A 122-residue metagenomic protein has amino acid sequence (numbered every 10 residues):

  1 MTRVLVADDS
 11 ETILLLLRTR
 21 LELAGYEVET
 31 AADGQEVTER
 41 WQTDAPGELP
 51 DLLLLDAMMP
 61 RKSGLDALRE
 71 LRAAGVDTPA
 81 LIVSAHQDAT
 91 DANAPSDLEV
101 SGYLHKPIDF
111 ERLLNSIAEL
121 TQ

Functional and structural regions predicted by a protein language model:
L15-L23: Charged docking surfaces used in two-component/phosphorelay signaling
G25-D33, R40: Short hydrophobic/Thr-rich beta-strand motif most characteristic of the beta2 strand and flanking loop of CheY-like
A32-E36, S63-D66: Acidic catalytic/metal-coordinating carboxylates
G47-L54: Active-site beta3 strand of CheY-like receiver
M59-R61, D88: The feature encodes the CheY-like receiver
D66, Q87-G102, N115: Alpha4 helix (beta4-alpha4-beta5 surface) of REC/receiver domains from two-component response regulators
I108-I117: C-terminal output helix
